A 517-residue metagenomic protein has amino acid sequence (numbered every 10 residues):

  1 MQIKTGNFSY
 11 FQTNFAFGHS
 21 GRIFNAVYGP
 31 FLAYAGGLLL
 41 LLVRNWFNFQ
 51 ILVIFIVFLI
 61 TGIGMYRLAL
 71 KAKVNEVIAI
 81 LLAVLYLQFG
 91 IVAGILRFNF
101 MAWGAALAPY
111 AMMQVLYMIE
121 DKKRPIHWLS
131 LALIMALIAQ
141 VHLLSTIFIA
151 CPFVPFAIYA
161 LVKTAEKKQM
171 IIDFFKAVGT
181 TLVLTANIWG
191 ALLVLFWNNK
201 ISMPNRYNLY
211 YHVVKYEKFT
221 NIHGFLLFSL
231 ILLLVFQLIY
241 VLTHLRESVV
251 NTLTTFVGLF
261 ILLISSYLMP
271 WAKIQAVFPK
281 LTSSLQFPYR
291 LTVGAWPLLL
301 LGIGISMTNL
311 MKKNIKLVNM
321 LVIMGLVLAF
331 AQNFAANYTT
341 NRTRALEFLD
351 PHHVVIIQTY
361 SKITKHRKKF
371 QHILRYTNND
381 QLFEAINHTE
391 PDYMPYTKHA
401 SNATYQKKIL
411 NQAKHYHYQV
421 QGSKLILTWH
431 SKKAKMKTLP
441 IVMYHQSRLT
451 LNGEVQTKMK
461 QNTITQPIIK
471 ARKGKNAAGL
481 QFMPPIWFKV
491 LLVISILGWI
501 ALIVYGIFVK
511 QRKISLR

Functional and structural regions predicted by a protein language model:
M1-A72, V77-P109: Active-site lumenal/periplasmic loops and adjacent helix-entry segments of GT-C-fold, multi-pass membrane
I78-R97, L184-I201, F256-Q286, G325-R342: Membrane-interface helix-loop junctions at the exits of transmembrane helices
A111-H127: Membrane-interface transmembrane helices that cradle and orient dolichyl/undecaprenyl
H127-L143, A177-V183: Membrane-interface alpha helices of multi-pass inner-membrane proteins
I149-V178: Perimembrane helix-loop-helix junctions
I172-F174, V178-L242, H366-K368: Periplasmic/ER-lumenal interhelical loops and adjacent helix-loop junctions in multi-pass membrane proteins
T308-N333: Signature aromatic-anchored transmembrane alpha helix within multi-pass, membrane-resident enzymes that catalyze glycan
E390-R517: Active-site-proximal, structured, solvent-exposed surfaces of multi-pass membrane proteins that position macromolecular
